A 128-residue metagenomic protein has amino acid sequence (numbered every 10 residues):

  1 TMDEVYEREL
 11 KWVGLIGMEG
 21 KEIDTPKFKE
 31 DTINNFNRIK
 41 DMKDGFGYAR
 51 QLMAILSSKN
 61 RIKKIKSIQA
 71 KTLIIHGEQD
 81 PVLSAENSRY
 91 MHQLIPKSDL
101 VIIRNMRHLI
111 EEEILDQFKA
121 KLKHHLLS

Functional and structural regions predicted by a protein language model:
M2-K63: Alpha/beta-hydrolase
I68, I74-H76, D80: Short beta-strand/loop motif that positions the catalytic acidic residue of the alpha/beta-hydrolase fold
Q69-A70, K97: Active-site acidic short loop of glycosyltransferases
A70, S84-M91: Short alpha-helix in the alpha/beta-hydrolase fold that links the catalytic acid
Q79-L83, H108: Acidic catalytic loop of the alpha/beta-hydrolase fold
K97-S128: Catalytic active-site module of serine/aspartate enzymes centered on a nucleophile-bearing elbow/loop
